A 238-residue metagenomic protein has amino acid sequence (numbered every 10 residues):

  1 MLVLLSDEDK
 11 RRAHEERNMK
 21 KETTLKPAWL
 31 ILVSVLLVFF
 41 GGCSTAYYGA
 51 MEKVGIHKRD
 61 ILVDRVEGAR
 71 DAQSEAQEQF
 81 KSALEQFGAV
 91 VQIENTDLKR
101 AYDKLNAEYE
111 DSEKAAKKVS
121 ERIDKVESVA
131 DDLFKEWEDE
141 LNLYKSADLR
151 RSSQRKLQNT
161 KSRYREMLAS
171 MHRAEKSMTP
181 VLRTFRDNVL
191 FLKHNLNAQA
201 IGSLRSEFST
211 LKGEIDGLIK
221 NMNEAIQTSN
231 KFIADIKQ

Functional and structural regions predicted by a protein language model:
V3, E8-N18: Short, Lys/Arg-enriched N-terminal segments with co-localized hydrophobic residues within the first ~10-30 amino acids
K20-L32: Bacterial N-terminal signal peptides that target proteins for export
F39-G42: C-terminal motif of bacterial Sec signal peptides marking the signal peptidase cleavage site
S44-M51, S82, Q86-A89, E121 (+3 more regions): Compositionally biased, intrinsically disordered terminal targeting/sorting segments of membrane/secreted proteins
T45-S112: Immediate post-signal-peptide N-terminus of mature secreted/exported proteins
K58, R65, A72, Q79 (+14 more regions): Long, heptad-repeat alpha-helical coiled-coil segments that mediate oligomerization and form fibrous "stalk/rod"
Q73, F80-A83, F87-E94, Y109 (+6 more regions): Secondary-structure edge/capping motif, primarily at the C-terminal ends of alpha-helices and the immediately following
R122-R205: Extended amphipathic alpha-helical interaction segments
